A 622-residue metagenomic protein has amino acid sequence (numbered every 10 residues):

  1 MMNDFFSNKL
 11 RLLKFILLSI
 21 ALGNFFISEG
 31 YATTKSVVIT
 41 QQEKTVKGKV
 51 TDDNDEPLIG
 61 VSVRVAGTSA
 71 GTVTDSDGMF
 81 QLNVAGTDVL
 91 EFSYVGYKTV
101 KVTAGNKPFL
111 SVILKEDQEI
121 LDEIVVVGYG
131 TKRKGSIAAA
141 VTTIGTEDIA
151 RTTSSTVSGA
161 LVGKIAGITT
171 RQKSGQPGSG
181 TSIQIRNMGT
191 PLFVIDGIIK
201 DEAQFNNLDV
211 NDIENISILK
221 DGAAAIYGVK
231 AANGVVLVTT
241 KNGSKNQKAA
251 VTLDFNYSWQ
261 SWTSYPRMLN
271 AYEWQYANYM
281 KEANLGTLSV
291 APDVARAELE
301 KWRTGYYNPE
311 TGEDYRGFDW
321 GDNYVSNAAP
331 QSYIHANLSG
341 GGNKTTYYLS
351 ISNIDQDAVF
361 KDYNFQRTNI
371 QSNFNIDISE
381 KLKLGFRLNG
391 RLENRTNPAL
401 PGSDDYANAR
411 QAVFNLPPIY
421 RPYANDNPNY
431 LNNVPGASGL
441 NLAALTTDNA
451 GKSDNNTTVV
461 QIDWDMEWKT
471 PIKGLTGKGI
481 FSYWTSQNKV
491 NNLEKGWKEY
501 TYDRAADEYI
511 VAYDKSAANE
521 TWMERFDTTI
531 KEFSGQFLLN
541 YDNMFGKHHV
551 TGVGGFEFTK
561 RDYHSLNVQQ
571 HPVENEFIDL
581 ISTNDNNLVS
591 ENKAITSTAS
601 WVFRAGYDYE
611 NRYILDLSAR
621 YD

Functional and structural regions predicted by a protein language model:
M1-Q371, I378, K383-G385: Short, small/polar-rich motifs associated with maturation and membrane association, primarily at protein termini
G180, Y333-H335, T346, S534 (+2 more regions): Short glycine-rich loop/turn motifs
V194, I213, I370-S372, A599-A605 (+2 more regions): Extended, hydrophobic alpha-helical segments in both membrane/secreted and soluble proteins
T240, A336-G340, S372-I376, I462-W468 (+3 more regions): Residues on the lipid-exposed face of transmembrane beta-strands in outer-membrane beta-barrel proteins
K245-G317, A358-F365, N369, N373-Q461 (+2 more regions): Surface-exposed loop/interface segments of Gram-negative outer-membrane beta-barrel transport/assembly proteins
K344-Y347, K381-L384, G474-T476, K547-V550 (+1 more regions): Repeated loop/turn-to-beta-strand initiation elements of outer-membrane beta-barrel proteins
I351-D357, L615-D622: Transmembrane beta-strand segments that form the barrel wall of outer-membrane beta-barrel proteins
